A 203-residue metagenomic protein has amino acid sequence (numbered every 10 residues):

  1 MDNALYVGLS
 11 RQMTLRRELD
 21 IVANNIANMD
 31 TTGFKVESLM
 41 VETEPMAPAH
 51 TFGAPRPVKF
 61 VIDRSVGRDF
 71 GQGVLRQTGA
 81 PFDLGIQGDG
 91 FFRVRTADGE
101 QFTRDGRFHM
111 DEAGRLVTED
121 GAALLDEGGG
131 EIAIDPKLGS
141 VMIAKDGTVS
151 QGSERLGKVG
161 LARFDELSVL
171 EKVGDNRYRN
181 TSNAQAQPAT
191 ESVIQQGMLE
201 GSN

Functional and structural regions predicted by a protein language model:
M1-N203: Amphipathic alpha-helical polymerization modules
